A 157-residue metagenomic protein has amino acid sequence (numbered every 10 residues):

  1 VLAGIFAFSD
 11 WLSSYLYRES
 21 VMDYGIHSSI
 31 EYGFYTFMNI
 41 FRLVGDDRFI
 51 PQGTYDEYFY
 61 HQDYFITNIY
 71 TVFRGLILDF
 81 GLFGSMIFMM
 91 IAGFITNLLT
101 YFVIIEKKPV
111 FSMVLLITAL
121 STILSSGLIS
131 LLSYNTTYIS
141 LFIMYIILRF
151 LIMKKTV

Functional and structural regions predicted by a protein language model:
V1-A92: Small-residue-enriched transmembrane helix-hairpin modules in multi-pass membrane proteins
F65-V157: Hydrophobic alpha-helical segments
